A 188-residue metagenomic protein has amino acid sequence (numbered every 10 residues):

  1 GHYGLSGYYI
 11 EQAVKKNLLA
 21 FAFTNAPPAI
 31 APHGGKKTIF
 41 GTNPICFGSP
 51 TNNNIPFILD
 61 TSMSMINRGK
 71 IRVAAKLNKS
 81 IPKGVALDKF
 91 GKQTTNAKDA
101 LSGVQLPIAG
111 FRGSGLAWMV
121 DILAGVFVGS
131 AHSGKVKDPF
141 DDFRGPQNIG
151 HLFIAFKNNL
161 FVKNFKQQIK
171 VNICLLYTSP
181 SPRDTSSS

Functional and structural regions predicted by a protein language model:
G1-P32, K36-T38, N43-P50: A generic, well-ordered mixed alpha/beta core segment in the N-terminal half of proteins
Y3-G4, I30, I66-N67, L160-N164: Flexible loop/turn segments at secondary-structure boundaries
K15-L19, N25, N52, M63-S64 (+5 more regions): Generic secondary-structure signature for well-ordered alpha-helical cores
N17-A22, P44-C46, I55-I58, K83-A86 (+3 more regions): Structural motif
A29-A97: Phosphate/diphosphate-binding glycine-rich loops and adjacent basic-rich segments that engage nucleotide
V73-F127: Aromatic-anchored, glycine/proline-accented short structural segments that stabilize local strand-turns or short
G103-I173: Internal helical hairpin/lid segments
Y177-S188: Single conserved hydrophobic/aromatic residue that forms the stacking wall/gate of nucleotide- or nucleobase-binding
